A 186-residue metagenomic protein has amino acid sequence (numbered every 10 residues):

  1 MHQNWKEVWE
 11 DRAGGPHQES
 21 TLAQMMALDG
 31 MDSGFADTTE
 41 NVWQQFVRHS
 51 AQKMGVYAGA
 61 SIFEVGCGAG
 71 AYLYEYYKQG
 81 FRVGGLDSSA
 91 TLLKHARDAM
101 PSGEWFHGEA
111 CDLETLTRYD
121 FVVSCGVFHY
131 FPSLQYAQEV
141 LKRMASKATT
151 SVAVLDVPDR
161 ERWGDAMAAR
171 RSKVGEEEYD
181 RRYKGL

Functional and structural regions predicted by a protein language model:
M1-G55, F63-E114, A153-L186: Class I (Rossmann-like) S-adenosyl-L-methionine-dependent methyltransferase catalytic domain, capturing the SAM-binding
G59: Phosphate-coordination loops involved in phosphoryl transfer and adenosine-cofactor binding
Y76, R143-M144: Class I S-adenosylmethionine-dependent transferase superfamily signal
V123: A conserved beta-strand element that flanks and buttresses the S-adenosyl-L-methionine
G126-Y130: Short catalytic micro-motifs in class I SAM-dependent methyltransferases
F131-R143: A short, conserved alpha-helix within the catalytic core of class I
K147-V152: Short glycine-dipeptide loop
